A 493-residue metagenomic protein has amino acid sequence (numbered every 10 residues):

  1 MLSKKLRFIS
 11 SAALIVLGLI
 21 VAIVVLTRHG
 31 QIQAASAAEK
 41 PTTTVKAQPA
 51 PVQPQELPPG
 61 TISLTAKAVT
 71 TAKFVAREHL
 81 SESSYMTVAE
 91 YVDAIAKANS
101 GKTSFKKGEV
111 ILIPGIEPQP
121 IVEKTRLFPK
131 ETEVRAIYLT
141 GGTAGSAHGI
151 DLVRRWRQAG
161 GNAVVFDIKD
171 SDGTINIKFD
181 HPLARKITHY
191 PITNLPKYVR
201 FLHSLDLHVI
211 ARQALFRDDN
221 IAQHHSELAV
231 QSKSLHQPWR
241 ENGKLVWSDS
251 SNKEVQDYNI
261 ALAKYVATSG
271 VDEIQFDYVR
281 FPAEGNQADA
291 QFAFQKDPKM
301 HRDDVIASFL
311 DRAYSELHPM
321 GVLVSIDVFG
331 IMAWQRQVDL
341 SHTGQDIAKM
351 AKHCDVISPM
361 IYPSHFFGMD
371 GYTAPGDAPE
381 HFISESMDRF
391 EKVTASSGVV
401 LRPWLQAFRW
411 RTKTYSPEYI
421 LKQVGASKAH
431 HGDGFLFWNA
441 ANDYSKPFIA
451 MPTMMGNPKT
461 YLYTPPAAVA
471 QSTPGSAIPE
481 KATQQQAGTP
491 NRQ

Functional and structural regions predicted by a protein language model:
S36-S84: Primarily a LysM-type cell-wall glycan-binding module
P54, E82-T125, S171-F179: Extracellular LysM carbohydrate-binding repeats and other cell-envelope/extracellular binding modules
R126-A144, V199, S204, F216-T268: Active-site-adjacent "subsite" loops/lids of carbohydrate-active enzymes
H148-T174, A267-E273, H353-V356, S427-F435: Catalytic domains of carbohydrate-active enzymes, especially glycoside hydrolases
A159-I192, A283-A290, M451: Aromatic-lined carbohydrate-binding/catalytic grooves of carbohydrate-active enzymes
H208-D218, Q275, H301-G344, I383 (+1 more regions): Aromatic-lined carbohydrate-recognition surfaces of secreted/lumenal glycan-active proteins
D219, H224-E227, S269, E273-H301: Active-site-proximal loop/short-helix segments that contain or immediately flank catalytic acid/base residue(s)
C354-G368, G376-A470, P474-P479, R492: Substrate-binding cleft of secreted/luminal carbohydrate-active enzymes
